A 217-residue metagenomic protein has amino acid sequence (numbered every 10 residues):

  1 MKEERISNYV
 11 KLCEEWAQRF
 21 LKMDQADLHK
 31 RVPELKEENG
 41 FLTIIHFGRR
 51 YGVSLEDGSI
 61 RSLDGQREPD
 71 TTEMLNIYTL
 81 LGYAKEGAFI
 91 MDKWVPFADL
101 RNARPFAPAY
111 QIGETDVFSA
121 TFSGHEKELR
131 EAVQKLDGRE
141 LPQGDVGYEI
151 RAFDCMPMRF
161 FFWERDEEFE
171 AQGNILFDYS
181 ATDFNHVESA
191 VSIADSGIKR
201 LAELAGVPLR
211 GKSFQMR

Functional and structural regions predicted by a protein language model:
M1-G40, E73, L80-L136: Short Lys/Arg-enriched alpha/beta "domain-start" segment
L28-E56, R139-E164: Amphipathic, interaction-prone secondary-structure segments
R49-L75, W163-E188: Intrinsically disordered, low-complexity regulatory segments enriched in Ser/Thr/Pro and charged residues
T71-E86, S192-R200: Short, hydrophobic/amphipathic alpha-helical patches that form generic packing surfaces within helical domains
R104-A107, E114, Q143-G144, T182-N185: Domain-length accessory/inserted modules outside core catalytic folds
P105-G113, R159-R165, A190: Short, charged low-complexity intrinsically disordered segments located at boundaries of structured domains
A120-D183: Conserved binding-pocket/active-site segment within a compact domain
D166-R217: Alpha-helical oligomerization segments
